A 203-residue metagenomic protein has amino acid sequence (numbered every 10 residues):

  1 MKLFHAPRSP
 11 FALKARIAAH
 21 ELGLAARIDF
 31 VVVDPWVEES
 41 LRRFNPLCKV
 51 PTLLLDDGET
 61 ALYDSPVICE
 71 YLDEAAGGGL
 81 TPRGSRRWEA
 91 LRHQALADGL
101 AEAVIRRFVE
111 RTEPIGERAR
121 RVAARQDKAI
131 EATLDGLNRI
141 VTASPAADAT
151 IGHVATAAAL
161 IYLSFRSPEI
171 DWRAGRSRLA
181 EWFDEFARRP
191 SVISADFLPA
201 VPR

Functional and structural regions predicted by a protein language model:
M1-R120: GST-like domain detector, emphasizing the conserved glutathione-binding G-site in the N-terminal thioredoxin-like
A25, G79, D171-R173, I193: Short coil/loop linkers at secondary-structure junctions
L53, P66, A129-T133, N138 (+1 more regions): Aromatic-glycine hotspot motif
C69, D73, L91-Q94, L134 (+2 more regions): Non-transmembrane alpha-helical segments in soluble domains of secreted/periplasmic/extracellular proteins
Y71, R166, A195: Residues that scaffold the ATP/ADP-binding catalytic core of kinase and kinase-like folds
A97-D184: GST-like fold's C-terminal all-alpha helical module
R173-R203: Long hydrophobic alpha-helical segments typical of transmembrane helices together with their membrane-interfacial
